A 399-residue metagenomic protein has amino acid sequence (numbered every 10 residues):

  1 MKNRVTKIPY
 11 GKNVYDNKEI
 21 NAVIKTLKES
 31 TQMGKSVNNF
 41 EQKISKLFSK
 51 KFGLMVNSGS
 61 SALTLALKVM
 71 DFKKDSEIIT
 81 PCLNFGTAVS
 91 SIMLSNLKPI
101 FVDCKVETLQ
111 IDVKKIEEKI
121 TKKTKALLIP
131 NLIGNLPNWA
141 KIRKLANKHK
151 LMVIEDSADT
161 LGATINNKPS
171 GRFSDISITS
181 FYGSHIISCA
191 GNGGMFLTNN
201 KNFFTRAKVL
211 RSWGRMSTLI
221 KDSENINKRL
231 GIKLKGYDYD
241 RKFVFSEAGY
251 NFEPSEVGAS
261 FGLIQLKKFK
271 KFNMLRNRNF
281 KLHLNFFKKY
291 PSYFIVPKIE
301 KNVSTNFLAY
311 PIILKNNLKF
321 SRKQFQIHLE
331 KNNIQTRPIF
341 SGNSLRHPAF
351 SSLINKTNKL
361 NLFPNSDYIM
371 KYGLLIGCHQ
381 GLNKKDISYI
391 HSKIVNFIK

Functional and structural regions predicted by a protein language model:
M1-T31, K35, S246, G377: N-terminal "arm"/small-domain region of PLP-dependent enzymes with the aminotransferase-like
M33-E77, S91-S95, F101-D103, K168: Phosphate-binding glycine-rich loop
N38-Q42, K50-G53, K114, A126-P130 (+4 more regions): PLP-dependent aminotransferase class I/II
K68-S157, T164: PLP-dependent aminotransferase-like
I79, I100, V153-I154, I178 (+2 more regions): Structural detector of well-ordered beta-strand residues that form the stable sheet scaffold of enzyme domains
E155-A190, T205, K242-V244: Conserved active-site segment immediately N-terminal to the catalytic lysine that forms the internal aldimine
